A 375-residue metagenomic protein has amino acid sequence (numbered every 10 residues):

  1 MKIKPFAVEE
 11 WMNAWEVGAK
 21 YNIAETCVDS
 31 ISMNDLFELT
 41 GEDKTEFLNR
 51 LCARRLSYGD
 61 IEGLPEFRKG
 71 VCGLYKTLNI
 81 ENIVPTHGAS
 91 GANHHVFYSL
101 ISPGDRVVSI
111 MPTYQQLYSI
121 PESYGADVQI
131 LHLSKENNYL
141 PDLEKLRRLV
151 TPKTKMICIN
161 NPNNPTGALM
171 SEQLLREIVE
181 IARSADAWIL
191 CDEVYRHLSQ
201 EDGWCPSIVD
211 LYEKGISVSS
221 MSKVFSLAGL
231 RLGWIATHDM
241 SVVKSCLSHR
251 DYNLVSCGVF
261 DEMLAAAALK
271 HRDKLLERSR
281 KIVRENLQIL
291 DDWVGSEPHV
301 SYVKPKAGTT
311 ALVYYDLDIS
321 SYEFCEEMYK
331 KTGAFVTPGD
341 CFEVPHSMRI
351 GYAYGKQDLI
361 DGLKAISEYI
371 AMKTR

Functional and structural regions predicted by a protein language model:
K2-G88, K270, K373-R375: N-terminal small-domain helix-loop-helix segment of the aminotransferase-like
T77, R147-R148, D318, E327-V336 (+1 more regions): PLP-dependent enzyme catalytic core of the Aspartate aminotransferase-like
E81, S99-P121: Conserved PLP-anchoring active-site segment centered on the Schiff-base-forming lysine
Y124, S184-A185, E297, T332 (+1 more regions): Helix C-cap/helix->beta junction micro-motif
K135-Q200: Active-site phosphate-binding strand-loop segment of PLP-dependent enzymes
L211-K244: Active-site PLP attachment segment
V243-R250, A268-D291: Structural signature of PLP-dependent enzymes
A266, I282-D291, Y302-Y315: Conserved glycine-rich beta-strand-loop-beta hairpin in the small C-terminal domain of fold type I
